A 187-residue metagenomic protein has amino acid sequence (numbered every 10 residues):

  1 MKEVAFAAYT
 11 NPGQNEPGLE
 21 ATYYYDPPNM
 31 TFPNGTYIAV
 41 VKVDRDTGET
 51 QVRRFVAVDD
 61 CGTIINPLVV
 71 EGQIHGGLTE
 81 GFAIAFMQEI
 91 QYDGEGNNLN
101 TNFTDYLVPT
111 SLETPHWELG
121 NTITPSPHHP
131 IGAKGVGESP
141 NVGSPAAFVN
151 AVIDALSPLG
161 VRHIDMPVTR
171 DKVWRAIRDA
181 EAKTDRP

Functional and structural regions predicted by a protein language model:
M1-P187: Cofactor-binding beta-sheet edge motifs in enzyme active sites
